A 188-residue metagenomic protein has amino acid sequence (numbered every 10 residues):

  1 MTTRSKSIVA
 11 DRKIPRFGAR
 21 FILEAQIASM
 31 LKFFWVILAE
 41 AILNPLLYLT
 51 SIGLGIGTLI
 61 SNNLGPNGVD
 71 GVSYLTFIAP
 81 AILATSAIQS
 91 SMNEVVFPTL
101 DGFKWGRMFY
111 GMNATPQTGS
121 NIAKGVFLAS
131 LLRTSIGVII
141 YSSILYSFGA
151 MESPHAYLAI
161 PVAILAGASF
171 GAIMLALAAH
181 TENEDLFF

Functional and structural regions predicted by a protein language model:
M1-F188: Hydrophobic transmembrane alpha-helices and immediately adjacent juxtamembrane helices of multi-pass inner-membrane
